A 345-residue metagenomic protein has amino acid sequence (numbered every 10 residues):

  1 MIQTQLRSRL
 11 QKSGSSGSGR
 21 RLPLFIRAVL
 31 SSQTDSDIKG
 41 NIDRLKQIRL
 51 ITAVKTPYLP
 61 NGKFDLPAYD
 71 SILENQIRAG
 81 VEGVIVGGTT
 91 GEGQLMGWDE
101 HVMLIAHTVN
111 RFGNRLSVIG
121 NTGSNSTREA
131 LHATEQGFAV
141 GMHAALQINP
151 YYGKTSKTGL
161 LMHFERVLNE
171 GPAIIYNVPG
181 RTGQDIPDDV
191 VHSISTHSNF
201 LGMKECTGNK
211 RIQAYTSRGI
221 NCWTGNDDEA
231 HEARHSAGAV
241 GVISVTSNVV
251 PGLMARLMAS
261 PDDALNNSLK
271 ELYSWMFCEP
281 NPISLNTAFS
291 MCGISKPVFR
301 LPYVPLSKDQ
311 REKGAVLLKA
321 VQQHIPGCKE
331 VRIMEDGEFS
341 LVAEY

Functional and structural regions predicted by a protein language model:
M1-S31: N-terminal mitochondrial targeting presequence
A28-G40, E338-Y345: Terminal low-complexity tails and localization/encapsulation signals of metabolic enzymes
Q33-G183, V191, C328: Active-site beta->alpha loop and helix N-cap motifs at the rims of alpha/beta catalytic domains
P67, S71, M96-D99, M103 (+8 more regions): Conserved active-site and cofactor/substrate-binding residues in soluble primary-metabolism enzymes
R78, E232-Y345: Structured C-terminal cap/extension of enzyme domains
L104, I194, K313-A315: A structural signal for short hydrophobic/aromatic patches embedded in well-ordered alpha helices
N110-L116, V140-G141, S195-N199, R218-I220 (+1 more regions): Short helix-capping segments at alpha-helix termini
R166, P179-P280: Catalytic alpha/beta core domains of metabolic enzymes, predominantly
